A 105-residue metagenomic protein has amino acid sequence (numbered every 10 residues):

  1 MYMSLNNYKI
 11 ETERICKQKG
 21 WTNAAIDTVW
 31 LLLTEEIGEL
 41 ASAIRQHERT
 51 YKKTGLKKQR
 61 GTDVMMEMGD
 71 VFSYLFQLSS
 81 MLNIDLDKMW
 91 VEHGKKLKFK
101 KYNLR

Functional and structural regions predicted by a protein language model:
M1-M68, F72-R105: Flexible "arm" and connector segments at domain edges
